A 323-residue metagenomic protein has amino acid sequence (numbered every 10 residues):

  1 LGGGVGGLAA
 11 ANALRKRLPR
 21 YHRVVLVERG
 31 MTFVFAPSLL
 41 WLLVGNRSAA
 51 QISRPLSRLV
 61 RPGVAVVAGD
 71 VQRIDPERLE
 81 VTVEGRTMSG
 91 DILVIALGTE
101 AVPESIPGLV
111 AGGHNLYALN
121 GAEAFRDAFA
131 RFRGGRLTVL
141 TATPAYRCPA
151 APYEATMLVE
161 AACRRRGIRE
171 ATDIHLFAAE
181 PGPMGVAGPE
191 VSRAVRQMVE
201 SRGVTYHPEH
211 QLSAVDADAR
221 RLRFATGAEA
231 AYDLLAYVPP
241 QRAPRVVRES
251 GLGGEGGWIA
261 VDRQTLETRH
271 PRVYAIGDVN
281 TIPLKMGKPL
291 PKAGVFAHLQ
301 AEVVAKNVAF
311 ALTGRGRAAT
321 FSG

Functional and structural regions predicted by a protein language model:
L1-A65, T143-P189: Beta1-alpha1 glycine-rich phosphate/pyrophosphate-binding loop at the start of Rossmann-like nucleotide-binding domains
R23, P62-I74, R78-V81, M88 (+2 more regions): A Rossmann-like FAD-binding core segment of flavoenzymes
L26, V66, G113-N115, Y206 (+1 more regions): Conserved beta-strand scaffold positions in the cores of enzyme catalytic domains, especially in NTP/NDP-utilizing
V64-G167, A236: FAD-binding core/adjacent interface of flavoenzyme oxidoreductases
G108-R133, A219, R223, E229-E302: FAD-site-proximal beta/loop scaffold in flavoenzymes
R147, P283-L284, L312-R315: Short, solvent-exposed loop/turn segments at secondary-structure junctions
A161, V295-S322: Internal hydrophobic alpha-helix adjacent to the cofactor/substrate pocket in enzyme cavities
